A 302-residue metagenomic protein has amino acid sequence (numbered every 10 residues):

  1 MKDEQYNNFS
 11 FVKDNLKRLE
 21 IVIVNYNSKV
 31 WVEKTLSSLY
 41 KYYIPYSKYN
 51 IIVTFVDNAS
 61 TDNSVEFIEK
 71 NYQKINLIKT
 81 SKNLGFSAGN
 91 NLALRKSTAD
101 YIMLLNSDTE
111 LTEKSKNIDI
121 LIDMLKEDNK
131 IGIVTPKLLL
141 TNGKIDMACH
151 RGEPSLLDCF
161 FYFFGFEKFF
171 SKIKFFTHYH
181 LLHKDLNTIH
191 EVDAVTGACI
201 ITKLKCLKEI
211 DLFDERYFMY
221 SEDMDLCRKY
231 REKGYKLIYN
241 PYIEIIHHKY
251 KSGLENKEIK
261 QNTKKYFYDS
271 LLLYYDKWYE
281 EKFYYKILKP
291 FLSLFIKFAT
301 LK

Functional and structural regions predicted by a protein language model:
S28-Y43: Short, well-formed alpha-helical segments that are part of the catalytic scaffolds of diverse glycosyltransferases
S38, V56-V65, K82: A conserved acidic beta->alpha catalytic loop
K79-S97, T112-K114, I120: Glycine-rich, basic loop-to-helix element that forms the pyrophosphate-binding segment of sugar-nucleotide handling
I102: Short aromatic/hydrophobic "clamp" motif used to bind/position activated sugar donors
T112-A148: Conserved donor NDP-sugar-binding/catalytic core segment of glycosyltransferases
E153-V192: Short, flexible, basic/aromatic active-site loop/helix in glycosyltransferases
D185-E244: A short, conserved alpha-helix in the catalytic core of glycosyltransferases
R228-K302: Active-site-adjacent helix/loop segment of glycosyltransferases that harbors family-specific signature motifs
